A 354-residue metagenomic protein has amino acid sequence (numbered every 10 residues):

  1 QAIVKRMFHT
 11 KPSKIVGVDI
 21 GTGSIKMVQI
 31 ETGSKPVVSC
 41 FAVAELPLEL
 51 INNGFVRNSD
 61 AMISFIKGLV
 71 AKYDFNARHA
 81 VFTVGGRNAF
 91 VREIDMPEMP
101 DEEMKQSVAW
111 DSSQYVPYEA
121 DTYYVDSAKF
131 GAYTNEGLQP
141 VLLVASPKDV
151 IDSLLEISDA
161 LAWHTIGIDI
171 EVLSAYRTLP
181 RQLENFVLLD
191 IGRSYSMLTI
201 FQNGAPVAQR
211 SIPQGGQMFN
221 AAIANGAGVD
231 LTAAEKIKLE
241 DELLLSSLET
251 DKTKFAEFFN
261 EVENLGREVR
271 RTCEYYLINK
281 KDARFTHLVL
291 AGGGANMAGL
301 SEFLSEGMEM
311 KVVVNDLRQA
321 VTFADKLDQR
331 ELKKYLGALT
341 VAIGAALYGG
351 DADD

Functional and structural regions predicted by a protein language model:
I3-E45, R78-T83, T178-A208, I212-M218 (+2 more regions): Gly/Thr-rich phosphate-binding beta-strand-loop-beta motif of the actin/hexokinase/Hsp70
F41-K72, M104, E249-K252, A256-E257 (+1 more regions): N-terminal phosphate-binding loop and adjacent alpha-helix
L50-I51, D149-R177, Q182, A205-S247: Glycine-rich phosphate-binding loop plus the immediately following alpha-helix
I66-H79, L161, V229, R270-H287: Phosphate/pyrophosphate-binding loops at sites that engage ATP/ADP/AMP, CoA/4′-phosphopantetheine, polyphosphate
T83-P180, H287, L317-A324, A338-V341: Active-site neighborhood for divalent-cation/phosphate handling
K236-H287, G294: Adenine-nucleotide phosphate-binding core of ATP-dependent small-molecule kinases
A283-V313, L317-Q319: Glycine-rich phosphate-binding loops at beta-strand->alpha-helix junctions
A295, V313-D354: Glycine-rich phosphate-binding/hydrolytic loop that grips phosphoryl groups
